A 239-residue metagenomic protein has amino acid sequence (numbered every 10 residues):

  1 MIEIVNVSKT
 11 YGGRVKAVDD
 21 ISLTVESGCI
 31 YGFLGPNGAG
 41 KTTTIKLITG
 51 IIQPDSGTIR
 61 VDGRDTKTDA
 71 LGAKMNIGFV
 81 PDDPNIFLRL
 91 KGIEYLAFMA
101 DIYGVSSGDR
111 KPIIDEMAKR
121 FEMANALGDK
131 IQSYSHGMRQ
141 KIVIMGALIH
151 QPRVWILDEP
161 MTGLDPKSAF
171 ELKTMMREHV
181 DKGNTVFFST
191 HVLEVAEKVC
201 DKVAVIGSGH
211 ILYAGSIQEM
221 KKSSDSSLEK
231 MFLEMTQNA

Functional and structural regions predicted by a protein language model:
I2-I4, K9-G207, I211-Y213: ABC transporter nucleotide-binding domains
M99, M231-E234: C-terminal peripheral helix-coil segments that are non-catalytic and often amphipathic
H210-M231: Conserved beta-strand-loop-alpha-helix hinge in the C-terminal portion of ABC ATPase nucleotide-binding domains
Q237-A239: Generic C-terminal helix-cap and adjacent flexible tail
